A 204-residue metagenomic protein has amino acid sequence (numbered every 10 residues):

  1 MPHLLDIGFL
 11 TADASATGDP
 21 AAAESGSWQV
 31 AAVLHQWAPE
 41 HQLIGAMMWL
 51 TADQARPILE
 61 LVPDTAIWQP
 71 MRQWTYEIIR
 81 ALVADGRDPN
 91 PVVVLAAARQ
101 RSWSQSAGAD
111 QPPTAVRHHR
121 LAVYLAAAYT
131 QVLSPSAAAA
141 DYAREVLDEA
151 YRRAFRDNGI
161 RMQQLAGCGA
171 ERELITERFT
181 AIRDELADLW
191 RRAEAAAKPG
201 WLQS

Functional and structural regions predicted by a protein language model:
P2-A150, A197-S204: Noncatalytic partner-interaction/assembly domains of nucleic-acid and motor enzyme complexes, especially the accessory
D85, L165-C168, R192: Surface-exposed polar/charged interaction patches
V132-I182: A charged, amphipathic interaction segment
D184-S204: Glycine-rich, aromatic-bearing surface loops/beta-hairpins
